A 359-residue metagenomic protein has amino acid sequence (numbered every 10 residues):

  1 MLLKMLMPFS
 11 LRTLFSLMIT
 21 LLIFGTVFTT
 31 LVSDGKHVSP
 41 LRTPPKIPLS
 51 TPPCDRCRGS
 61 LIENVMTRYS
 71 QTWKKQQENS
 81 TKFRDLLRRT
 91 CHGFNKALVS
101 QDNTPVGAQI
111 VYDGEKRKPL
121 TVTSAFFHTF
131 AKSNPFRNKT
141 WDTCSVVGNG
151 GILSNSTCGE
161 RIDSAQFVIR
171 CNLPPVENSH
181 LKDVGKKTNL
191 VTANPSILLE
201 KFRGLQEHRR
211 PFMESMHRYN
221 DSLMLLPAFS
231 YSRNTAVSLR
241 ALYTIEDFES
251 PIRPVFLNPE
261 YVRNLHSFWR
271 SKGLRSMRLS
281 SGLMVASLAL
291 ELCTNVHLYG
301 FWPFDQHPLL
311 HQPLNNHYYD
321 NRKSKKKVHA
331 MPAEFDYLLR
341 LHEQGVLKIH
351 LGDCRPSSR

Functional and structural regions predicted by a protein language model:
L2-R359: Metal-ion/cofactor- or nucleotide/acyl-coenzyme-handling active-site neighborhoods
